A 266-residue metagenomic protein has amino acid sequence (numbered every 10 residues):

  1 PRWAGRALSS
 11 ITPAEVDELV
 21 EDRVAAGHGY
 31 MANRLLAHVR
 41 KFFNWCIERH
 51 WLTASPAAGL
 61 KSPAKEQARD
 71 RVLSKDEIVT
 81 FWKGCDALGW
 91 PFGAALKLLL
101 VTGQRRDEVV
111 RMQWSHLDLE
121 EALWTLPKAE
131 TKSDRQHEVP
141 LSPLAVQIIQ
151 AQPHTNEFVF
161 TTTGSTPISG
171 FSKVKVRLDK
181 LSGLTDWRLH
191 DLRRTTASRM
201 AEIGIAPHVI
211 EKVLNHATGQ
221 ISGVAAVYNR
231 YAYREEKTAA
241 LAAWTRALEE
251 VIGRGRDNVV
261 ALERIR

Functional and structural regions predicted by a protein language model:
P1-A26, F42-N44, G183: Basic/aromatic-enriched alpha-helical hairpins
T12, V16, M31-H38, S74 (+8 more regions): Hydrophobic (often cysteine-bearing) scaffold residues that line and stabilize catalytic clefts of nucleotide/cofactor
A25-A37, E48-R111, E120, T131-Q136 (+3 more regions): Basic, Lys/Arg- and aromatic-enriched nucleic-acid-binding interface segment
V72-V79, E120-E121, E130, P140-T185 (+4 more regions): Active-site/catalytic core of tyrosine-dependent DNA strand-transfer enzymes
K83, E121, T131, P143 (+4 more regions): C-terminal secondary-structure termini that scaffold catalytic or DNA-interacting sites
L98-L99, R199-M200, V213, R230: Short alpha-helical segment immediately N-terminal to, or the first helix within, an HTH/HTH-like DNA-binding domain
E108-V110, W187-R188, A197, G204-H216: Active-site-proximal segment of tyrosine recombinases
R111-L117, E211-G219, N229: A short, basic/aromatic helix-end/turn motif that makes direct DNA contacts
